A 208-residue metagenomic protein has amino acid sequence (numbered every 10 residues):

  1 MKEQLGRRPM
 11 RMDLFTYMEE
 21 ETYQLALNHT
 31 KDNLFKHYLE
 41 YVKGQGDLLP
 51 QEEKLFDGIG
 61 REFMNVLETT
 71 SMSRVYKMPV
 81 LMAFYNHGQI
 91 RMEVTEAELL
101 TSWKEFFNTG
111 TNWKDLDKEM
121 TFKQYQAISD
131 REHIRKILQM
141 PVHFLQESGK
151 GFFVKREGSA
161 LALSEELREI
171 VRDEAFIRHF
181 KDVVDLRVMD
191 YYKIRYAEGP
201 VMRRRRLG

Functional and structural regions predicted by a protein language model:
M1-G208: Intrinsically disordered, charged low-complexity linkers and terminal tails that flank or connect structured domains
